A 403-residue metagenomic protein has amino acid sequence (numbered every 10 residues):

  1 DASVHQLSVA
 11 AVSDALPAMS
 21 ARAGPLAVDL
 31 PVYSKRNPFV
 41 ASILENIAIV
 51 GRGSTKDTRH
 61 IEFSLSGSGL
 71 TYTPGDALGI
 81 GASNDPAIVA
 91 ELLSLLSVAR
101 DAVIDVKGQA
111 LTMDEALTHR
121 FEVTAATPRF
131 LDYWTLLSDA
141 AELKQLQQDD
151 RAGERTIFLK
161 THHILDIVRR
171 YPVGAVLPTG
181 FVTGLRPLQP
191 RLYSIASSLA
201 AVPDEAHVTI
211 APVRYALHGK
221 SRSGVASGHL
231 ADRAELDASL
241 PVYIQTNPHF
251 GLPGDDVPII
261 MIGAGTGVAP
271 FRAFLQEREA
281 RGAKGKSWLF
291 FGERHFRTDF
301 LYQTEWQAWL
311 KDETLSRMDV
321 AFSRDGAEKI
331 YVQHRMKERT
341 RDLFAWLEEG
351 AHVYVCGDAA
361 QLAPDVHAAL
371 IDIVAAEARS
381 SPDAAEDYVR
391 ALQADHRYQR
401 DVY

Functional and structural regions predicted by a protein language model:
D1-Y403: FNR-like FAD-binding dehydrogenase module
